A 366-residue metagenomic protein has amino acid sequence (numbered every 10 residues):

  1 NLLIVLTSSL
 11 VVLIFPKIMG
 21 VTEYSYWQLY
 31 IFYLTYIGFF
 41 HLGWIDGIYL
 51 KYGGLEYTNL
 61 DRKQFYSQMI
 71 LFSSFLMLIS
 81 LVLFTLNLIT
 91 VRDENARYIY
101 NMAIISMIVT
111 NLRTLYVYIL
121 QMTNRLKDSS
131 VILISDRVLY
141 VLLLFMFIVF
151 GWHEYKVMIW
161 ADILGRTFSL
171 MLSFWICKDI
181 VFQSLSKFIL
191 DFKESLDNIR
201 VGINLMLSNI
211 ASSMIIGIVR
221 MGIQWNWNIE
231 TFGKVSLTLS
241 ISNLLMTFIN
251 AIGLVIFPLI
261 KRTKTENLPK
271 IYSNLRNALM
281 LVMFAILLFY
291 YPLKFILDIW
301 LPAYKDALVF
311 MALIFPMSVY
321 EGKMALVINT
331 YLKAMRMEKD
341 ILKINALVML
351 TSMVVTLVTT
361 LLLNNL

Functional and structural regions predicted by a protein language model:
N1-G43, I203-I229, L357: Signature of the first transmembrane helix
N1-I4, L29-Y30, L34-I89, Y98 (+2 more regions): Membrane-water interface segments that mark the loop-to-transmembrane alpha-helix transition
P16-E23, D93-A96, T123-V131, V138-L170 (+2 more regions): Membrane-interface helix-loop junctions in multi-pass transport and translocation proteins
H41-Y57, S242-E266, L275-A278, I328-A334: Helix-loop junctions and terminal segments of transmembrane helices in multi-pass membrane transport/translocation
D46, Y66-D93, M171, I249 (+2 more regions): Alpha-helical transmembrane segments of multi-pass membrane transport and lipid-handling proteins
I48, V117-M122, L126, F145-G151 (+4 more regions): C-terminal transmembrane helix end/exit motif
G53, V109-I132, P316-A346: Membrane-interface junctions at transmembrane-helix termini in multi-pass inner-membrane proteins
K127, Y155-D162, M171-I216, V255 (+1 more regions): Interhelical loop/hinge segments that connect adjacent transmembrane helices in multipass membrane
